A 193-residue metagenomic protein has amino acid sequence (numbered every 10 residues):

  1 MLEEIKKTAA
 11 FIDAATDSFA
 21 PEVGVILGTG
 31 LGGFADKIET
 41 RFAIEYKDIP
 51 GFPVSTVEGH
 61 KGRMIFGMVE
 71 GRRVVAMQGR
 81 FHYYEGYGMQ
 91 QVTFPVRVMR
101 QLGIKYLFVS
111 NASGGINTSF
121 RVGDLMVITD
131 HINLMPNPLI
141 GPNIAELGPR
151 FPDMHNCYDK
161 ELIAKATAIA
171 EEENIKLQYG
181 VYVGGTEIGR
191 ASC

Functional and structural regions predicted by a protein language model:
M1-M154: Metabolite-binding pocket within alpha/beta catalytic cores that recognizes anionic/polar moieties
F11, A15-S18, E161, K165-K176: Generic non-transmembrane alpha-helical segments
H60, I132, C157-T167, G185-G189: A general structural motif
K176-I188: Short catalytic/ligand-gating loop segments at beta-alpha or beta-beta junctions within enzyme catalytic domains
A191-C193: Conserved small/polar residues in nucleotide/adenosyl-binding loops
